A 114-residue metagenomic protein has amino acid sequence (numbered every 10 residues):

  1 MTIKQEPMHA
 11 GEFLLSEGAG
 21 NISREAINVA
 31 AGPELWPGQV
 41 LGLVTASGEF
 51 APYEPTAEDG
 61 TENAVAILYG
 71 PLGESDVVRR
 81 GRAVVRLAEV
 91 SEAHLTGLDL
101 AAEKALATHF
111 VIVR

Functional and structural regions predicted by a protein language model:
M1-R114: Surface-exposed, low-hydrophobicity beta-strand/loop segments enriched in small/polar/acidic residues
